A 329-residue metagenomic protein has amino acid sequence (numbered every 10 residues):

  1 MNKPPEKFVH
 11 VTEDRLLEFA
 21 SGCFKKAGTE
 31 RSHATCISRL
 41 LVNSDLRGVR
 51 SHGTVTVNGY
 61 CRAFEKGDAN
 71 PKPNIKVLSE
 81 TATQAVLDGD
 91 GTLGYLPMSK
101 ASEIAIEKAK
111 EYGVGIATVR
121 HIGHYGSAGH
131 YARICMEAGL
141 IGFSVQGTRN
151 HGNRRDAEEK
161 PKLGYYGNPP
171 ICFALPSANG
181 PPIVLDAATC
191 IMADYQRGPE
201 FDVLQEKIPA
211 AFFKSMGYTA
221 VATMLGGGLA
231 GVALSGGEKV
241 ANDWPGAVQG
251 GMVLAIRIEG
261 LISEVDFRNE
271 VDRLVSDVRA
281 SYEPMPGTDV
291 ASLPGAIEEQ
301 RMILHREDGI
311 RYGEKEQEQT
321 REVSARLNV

Functional and structural regions predicted by a protein language model:
M1-E13, L17-I37, V42-N43, R50-D68 (+2 more regions): Acidic, glycine/proline-rich low-complexity segments that act as flexible tails and inter-domain linkers
N2-K3, K7-V11, L16, K26 (+1 more regions): Catalytic-core signal marking the mid-to-C-terminal active-site face
V11, R15, F19, T29-C36 (+11 more regions): Conserved active-site and cofactor/substrate-binding residues in soluble primary-metabolism enzymes
H52-I106: Active-site cofactor/substrate anionic-group-binding motifs, chiefly glycine- and Lys/Arg-rich phosphate-binding loops
A82-G164, C172-L175: A generic, well-ordered mixed alpha/beta core segment in the N-terminal half of proteins
N150-E206: Phosphate/diphosphate-binding glycine-rich loops and adjacent basic-rich segments that engage nucleotide
P181-A241: Secondary-shell segments that build the walls of catalytic and ion/ligand-binding clefts
